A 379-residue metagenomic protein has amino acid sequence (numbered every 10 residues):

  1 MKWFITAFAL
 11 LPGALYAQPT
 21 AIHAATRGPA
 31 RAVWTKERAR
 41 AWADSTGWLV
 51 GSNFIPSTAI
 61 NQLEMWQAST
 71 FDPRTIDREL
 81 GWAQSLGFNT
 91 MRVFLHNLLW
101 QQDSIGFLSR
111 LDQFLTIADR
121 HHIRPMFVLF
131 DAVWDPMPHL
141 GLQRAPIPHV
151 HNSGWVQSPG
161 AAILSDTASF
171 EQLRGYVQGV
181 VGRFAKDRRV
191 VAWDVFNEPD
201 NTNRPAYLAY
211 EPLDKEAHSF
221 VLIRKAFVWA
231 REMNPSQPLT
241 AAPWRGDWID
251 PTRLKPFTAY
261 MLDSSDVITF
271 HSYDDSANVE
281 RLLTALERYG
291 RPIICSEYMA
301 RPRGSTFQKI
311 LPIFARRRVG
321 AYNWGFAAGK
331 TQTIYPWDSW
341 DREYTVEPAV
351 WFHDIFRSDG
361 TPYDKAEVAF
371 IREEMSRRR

Functional and structural regions predicted by a protein language model:
W3-P12: Sec-dependent N-terminal signal peptides
L15-P19, A24: Boundary at the C-terminal end of the N-terminal hydrophobic targeting segment
T26-V267, H271, S276-N278, Y289 (+7 more regions): Active-site mouth of glycoside hydrolases
L282: Conserved catalytic-core segment of NTP-binding enzymes
P292-I294: Catalytic His-Asp charge-relay segment
N323-G325: Replace "adjacent to P-loop NTPase cores in ATP/GTP-dependent enzymes" with "adjacent to NTP-binding cores
K365-R379: Carbohydrate-binding surfaces of carbohydrate-active enzymes
